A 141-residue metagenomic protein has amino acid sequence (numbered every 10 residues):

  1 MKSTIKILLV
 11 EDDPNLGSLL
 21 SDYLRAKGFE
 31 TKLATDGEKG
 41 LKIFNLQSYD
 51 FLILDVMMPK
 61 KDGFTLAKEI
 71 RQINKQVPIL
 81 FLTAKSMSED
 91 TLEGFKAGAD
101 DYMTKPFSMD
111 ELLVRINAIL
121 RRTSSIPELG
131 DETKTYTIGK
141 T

Functional and structural regions predicted by a protein language model:
M1-S124: N-terminal/domain-start alpha-helical segments
I5-K6, L120-T141: Short, Lys/Arg-enriched segments at the junction into DNA-binding effector domains of transcriptional regulators
